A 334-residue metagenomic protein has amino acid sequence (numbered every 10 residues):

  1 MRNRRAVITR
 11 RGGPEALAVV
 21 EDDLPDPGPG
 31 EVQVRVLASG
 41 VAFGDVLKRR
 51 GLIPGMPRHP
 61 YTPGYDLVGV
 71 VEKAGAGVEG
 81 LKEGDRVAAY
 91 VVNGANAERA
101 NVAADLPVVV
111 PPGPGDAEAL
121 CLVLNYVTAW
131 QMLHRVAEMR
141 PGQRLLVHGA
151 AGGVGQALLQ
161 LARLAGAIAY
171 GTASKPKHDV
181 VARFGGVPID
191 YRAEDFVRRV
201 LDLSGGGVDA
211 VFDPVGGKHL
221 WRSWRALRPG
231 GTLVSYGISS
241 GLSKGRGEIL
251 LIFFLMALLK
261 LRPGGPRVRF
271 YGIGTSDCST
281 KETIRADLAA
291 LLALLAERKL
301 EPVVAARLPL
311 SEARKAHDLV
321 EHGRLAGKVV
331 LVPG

Functional and structural regions predicted by a protein language model:
M1, S279-G334: C-terminal hydrophobic helical "lid"/dimerization subdomain of Rossmann-like NAD(P)H-dependent oxidoreductases
A16, L47, P60, R86-G149: NAD(P)H dinucleotide-binding glycine-rich loop of Rossmann-like/cofactor-binding domains, especially the beta1-alpha1
D23-V41, L52-G94, P214: Glycine-rich beta-strand-centered segment in the early N-terminal region that forms part of a ligand/cofactor-binding
R86, R144, I168, G231-T232: Short glycine-centered segments of the SAM/dcSAM-binding site in methyltransferase folds
Y126-E194: Mid-domain Rossmann-like dinucleotide-binding core that forms the NAD(H)/NADP(H) cofactor-binding site
D195-G205: Short amphipathic alpha-helix with an adjacent loop that forms part of the alpha/beta core around
K218-E297, V332-G334: Glycine-rich phosphate-binding loop and adjacent beta-alpha segment of Rossmann(oid) nucleotide-cofactor-binding
